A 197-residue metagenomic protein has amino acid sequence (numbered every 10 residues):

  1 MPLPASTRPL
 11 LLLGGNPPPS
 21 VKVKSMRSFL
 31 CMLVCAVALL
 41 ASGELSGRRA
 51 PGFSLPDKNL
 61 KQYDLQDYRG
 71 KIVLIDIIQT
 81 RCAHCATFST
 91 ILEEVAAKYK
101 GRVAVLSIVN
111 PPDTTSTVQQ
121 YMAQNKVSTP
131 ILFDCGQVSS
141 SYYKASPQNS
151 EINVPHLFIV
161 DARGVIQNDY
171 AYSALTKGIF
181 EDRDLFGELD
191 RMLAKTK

Functional and structural regions predicted by a protein language model:
K22-F29: Positively charged n-region of N-terminal signal peptides that target proteins for export
L33-S42: Hydrophobic h-region of N-terminal signal peptides that target proteins for export in Gram-negative bacteria
A41-L65: N-terminal "domain-start" segment that seeds a small globular fold
Q66-A83: Short active-site neighborhood of thiol/selenol oxidoreductases, capturing the structured segment around
L74-I75, V105, L157: Hydrophobic beta-strand anchors of alpha/beta hydrolase catalytic cores
A86-K126, Q137-Y142: Structural microenvironment flanking redox-active thiols in thiol-disulfide oxidoreductases
M122-V154, V160: Short, internal strand/loop/helix patches that form the active-site neighborhood or redox-interaction surface
V154-K197: Thiol-/selenol-based redox modules, centered on thioredoxin-like and closely related oxidoreductase domains
